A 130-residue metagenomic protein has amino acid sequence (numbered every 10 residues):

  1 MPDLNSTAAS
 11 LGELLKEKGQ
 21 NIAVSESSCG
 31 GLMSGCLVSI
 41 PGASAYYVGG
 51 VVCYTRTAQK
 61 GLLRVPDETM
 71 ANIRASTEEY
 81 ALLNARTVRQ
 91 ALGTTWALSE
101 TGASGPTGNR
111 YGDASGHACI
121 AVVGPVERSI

Functional and structural regions predicted by a protein language model:
M1-I130: Short alpha-helical segments enriched in small residues
